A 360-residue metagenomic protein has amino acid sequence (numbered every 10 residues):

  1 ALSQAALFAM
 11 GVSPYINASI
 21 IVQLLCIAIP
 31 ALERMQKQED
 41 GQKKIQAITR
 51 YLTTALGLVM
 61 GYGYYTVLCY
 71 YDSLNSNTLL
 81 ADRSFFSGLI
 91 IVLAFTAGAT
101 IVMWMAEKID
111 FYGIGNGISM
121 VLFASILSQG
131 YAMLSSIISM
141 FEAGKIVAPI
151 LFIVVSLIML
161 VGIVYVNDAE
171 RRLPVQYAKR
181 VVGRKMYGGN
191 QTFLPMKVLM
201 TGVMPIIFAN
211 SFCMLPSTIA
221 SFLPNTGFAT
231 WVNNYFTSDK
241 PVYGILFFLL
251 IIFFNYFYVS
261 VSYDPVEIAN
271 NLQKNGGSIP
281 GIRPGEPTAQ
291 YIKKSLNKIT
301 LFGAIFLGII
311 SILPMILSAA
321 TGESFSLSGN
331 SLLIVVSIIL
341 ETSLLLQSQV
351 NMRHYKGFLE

Functional and structural regions predicted by a protein language model:
A1-Q36, D40-E360: N-terminal cationic and glycine-rich segments that engage phosphates or anionic surfaces
